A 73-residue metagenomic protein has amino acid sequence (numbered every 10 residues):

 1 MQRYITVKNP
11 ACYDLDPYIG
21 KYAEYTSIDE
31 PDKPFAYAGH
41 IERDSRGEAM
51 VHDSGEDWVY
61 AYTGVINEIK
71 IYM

Functional and structural regions predicted by a protein language model:
M1-P17: Mixed-charge, Lys/Arg-rich low-complexity intrinsically disordered regions
Y4, N67-M73: Mixed-charge, Lys/Arg-enriched low-complexity segments
L15-I66: Acidic, low-complexity, intrinsically disordered interaction modules
